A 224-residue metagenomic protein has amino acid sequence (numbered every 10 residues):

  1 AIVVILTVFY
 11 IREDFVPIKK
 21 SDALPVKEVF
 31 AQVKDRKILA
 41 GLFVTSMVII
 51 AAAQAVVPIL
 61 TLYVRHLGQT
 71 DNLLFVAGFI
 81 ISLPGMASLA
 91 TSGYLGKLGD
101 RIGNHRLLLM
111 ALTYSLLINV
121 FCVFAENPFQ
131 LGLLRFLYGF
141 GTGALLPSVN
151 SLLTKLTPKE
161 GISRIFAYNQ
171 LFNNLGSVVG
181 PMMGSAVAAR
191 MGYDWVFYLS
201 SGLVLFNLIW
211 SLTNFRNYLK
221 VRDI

Functional and structural regions predicted by a protein language model:
A1-P17, N207-F215: C-terminal membrane-cytosol helix-exit motif in multi-pass small-molecule transporters
E13-L42, I224: Juxtamembrane intracellular "pre-TM" segments in multi-pass secondary transporters
D35-V56, F136: Pair of pore-lining "gating" transmembrane helices in MFS-fold secondary transporters
P58-F75: Short amphipathic helix-loop junctions that connect adjacent transmembrane helices in Major Facilitator Superfamily/SLC
A90-G103, A188: Helix-to-loop junctions at the C-terminal end of transmembrane segments in multipass secondary transporters
R106-F121, S201: Structural signature of the two symmetry-related core transmembrane helices
I118, F129-L137: Paired small-residue
A144-T157: Intracellular juxtamembrane helix-capping segments at the cytosolic ends of symmetry-related transmembrane helices
